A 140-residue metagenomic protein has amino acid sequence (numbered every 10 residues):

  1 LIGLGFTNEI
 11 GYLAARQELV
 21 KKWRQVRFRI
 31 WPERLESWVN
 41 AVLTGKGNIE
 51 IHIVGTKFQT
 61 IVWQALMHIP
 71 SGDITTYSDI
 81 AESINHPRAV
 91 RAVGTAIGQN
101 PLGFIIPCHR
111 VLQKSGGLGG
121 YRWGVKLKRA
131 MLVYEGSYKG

Functional and structural regions predicted by a protein language model:
L1-P87, Y138-G140: Basic nucleic-acid-binding alpha-helical/helix-turn surface characteristic of O6-alkylguanine DNA
I61-A65, A92, A130: Pre-recognition alpha-helix immediately N-terminal to the DNA-recognition helix within helix-turn-helix or winged-helix
L66, I80, C108-H109, M131: Residue-level signal for inorganic ion chemistry
P70, P101, G116: Histidine- and aromatic-rich ligand-binding microenvironments
R88-G103: Regulatory, non-catalytic segments
G103-I105, V111: Extracellular LysM carbohydrate-binding repeats and other cell-envelope/extracellular binding modules
K114-G140: …primarily DNA-binding HTH/wHTH and HhH modules…
